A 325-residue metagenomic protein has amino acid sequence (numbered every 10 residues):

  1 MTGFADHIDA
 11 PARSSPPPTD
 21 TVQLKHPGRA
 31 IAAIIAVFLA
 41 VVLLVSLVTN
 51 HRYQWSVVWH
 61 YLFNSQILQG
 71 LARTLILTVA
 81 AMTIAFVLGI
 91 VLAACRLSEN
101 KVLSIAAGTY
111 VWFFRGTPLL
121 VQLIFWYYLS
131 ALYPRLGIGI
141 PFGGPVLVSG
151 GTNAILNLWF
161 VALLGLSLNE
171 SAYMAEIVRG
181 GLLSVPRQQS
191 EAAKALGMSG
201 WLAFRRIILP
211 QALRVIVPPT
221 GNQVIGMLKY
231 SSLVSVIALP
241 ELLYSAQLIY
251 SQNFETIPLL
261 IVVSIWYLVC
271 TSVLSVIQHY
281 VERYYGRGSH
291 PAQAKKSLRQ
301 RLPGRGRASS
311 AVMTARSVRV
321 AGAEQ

Functional and structural regions predicted by a protein language model:
T2-Q325: Transmembrane alpha-helices and adjacent helix-loop boundaries
